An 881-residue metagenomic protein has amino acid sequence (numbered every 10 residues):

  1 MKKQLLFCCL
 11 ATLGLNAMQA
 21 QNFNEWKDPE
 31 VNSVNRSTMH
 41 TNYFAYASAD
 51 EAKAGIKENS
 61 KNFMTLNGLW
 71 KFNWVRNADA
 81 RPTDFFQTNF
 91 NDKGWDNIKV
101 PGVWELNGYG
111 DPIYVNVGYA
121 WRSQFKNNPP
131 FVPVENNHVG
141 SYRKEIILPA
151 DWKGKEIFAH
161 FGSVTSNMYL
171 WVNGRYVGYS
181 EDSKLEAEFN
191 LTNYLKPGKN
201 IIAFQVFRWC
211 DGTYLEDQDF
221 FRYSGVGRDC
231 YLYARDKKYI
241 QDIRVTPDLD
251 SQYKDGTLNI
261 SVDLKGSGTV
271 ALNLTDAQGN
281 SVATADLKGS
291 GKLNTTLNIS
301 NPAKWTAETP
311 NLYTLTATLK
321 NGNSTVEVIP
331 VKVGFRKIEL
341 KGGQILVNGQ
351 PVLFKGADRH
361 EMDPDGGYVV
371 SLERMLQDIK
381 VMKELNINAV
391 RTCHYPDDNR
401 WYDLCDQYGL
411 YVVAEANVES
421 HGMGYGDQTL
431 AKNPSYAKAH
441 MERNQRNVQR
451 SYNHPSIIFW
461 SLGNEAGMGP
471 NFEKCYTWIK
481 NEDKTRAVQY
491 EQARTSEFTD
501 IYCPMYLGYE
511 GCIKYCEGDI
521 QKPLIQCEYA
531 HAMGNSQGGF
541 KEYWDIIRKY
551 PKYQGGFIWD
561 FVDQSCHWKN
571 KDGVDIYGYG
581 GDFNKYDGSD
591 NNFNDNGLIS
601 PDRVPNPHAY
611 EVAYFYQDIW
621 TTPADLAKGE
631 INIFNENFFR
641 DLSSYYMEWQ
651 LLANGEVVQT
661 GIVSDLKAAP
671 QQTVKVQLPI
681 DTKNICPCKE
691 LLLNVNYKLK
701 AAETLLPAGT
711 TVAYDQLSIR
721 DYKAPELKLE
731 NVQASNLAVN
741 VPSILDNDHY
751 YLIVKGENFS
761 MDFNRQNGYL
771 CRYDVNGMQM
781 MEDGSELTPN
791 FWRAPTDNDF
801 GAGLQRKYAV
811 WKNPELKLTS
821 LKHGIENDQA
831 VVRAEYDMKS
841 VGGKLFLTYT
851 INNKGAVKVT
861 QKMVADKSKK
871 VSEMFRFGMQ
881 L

Functional and structural regions predicted by a protein language model:
Q21-I56, F125, R175, W209-Y214 (+4 more regions): Extended substrate-binding grooves/exosites of carbohydrate-active enzymes
Q21-Q87, N637, N694, L699 (+3 more regions): Beta-strand-rich N-terminal accessory domains
E25-K27, S33, S37, I56 (+8 more regions): Accessory beta-strand-rich segments of carbohydrate-active enzymes
N67-R122, V712-D715, Y750-D837: Acidic-aromatic substrate-binding/catalytic surfaces of carbohydrate-active enzymes
W152-K155, L195-K199, I299-L312, K683-L692: Short glycine/proline/serine/threonine-rich loop/turn segments at secondary-structure transition edges
A285-N301, G655-P687: Intrinsically disordered, low-complexity Pro/Gly/Ser/Thr-rich segments with frequent PxxP/GP/PP motifs and embedded
N321, T325-E327, T682-L727: Terminal connector regions
L691, I744-D746, F763, H823-L881: Acidic, contiguous internal or C-terminal segments within carbohydrate-active enzymes that form a structured patch used
